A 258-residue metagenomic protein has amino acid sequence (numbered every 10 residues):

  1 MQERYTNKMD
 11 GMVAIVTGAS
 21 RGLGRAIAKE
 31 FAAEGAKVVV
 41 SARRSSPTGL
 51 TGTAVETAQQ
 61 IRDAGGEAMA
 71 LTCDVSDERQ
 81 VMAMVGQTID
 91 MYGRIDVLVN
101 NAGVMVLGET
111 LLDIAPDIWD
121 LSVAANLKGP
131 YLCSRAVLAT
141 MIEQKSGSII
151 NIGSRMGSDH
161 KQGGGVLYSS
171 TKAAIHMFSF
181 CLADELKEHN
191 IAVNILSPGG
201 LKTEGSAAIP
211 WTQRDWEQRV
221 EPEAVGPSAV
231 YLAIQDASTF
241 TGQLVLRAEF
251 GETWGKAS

Functional and structural regions predicted by a protein language model:
M1-Y92, V106-L107: Short-chain dehydrogenase/reductase
M12, G66-E67, R94-I95, M141-R155 (+2 more regions): Active-site loop of short-chain dehydrogenase/reductase
F31, R94, H176-S179, L186-L201 (+1 more regions): Conserved Rossmann-fold SDR core element
E109-L111, I118-D120: Substrate-binding pocket helix/loop in short-chain dehydrogenase/reductase
S134-R135, F180: A short, exposed helix-loop element centered on a Lys and neighboring polar residues
S148-A174, S179-E188, G200: Catalytic loop of short-chain dehydrogenase/reductase
E188, I195, W211-S258: C-terminal helical subdomain
